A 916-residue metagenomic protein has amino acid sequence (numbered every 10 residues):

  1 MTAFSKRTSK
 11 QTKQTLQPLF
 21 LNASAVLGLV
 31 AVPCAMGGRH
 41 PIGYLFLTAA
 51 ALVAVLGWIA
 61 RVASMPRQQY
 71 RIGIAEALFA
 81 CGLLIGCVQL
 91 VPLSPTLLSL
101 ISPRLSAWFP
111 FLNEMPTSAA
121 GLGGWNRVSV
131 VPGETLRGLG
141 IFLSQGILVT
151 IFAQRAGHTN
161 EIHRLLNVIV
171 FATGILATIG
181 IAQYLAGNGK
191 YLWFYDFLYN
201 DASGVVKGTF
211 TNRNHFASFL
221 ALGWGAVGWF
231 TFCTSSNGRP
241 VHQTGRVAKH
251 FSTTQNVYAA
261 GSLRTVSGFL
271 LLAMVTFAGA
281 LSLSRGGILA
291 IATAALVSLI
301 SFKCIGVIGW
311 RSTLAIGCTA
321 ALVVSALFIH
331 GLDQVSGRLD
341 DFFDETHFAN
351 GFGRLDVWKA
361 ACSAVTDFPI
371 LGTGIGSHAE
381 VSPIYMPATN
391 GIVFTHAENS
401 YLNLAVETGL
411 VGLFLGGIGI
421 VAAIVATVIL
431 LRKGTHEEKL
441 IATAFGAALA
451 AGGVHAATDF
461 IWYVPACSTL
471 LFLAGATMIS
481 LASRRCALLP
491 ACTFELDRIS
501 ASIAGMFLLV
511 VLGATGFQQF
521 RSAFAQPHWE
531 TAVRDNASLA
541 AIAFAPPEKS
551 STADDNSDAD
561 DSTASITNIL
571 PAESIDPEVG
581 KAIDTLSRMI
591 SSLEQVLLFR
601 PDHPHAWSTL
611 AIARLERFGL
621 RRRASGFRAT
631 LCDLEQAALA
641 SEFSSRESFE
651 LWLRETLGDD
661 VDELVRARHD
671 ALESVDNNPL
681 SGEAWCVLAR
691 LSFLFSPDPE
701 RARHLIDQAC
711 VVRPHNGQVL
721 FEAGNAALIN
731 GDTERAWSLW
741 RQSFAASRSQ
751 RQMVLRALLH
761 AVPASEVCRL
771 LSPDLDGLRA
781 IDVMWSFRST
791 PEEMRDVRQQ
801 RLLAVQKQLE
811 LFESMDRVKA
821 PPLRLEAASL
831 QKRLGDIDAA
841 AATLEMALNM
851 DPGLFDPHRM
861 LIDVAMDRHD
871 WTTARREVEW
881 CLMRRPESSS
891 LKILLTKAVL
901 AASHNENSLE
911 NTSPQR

Functional and structural regions predicted by a protein language model:
T2-M36, L45-A60, L83-L93, M115-A119 (+9 more regions): Alpha-helical transmembrane segments of multi-pass inner-membrane proteins
H40-P41, L281-L289, F460, R713-G717 (+2 more regions): Transmembrane helices and adjacent periplasmic/lumenal helix-loop junctions of polyprenol-phosphate-dependent
Q89, N212, L355-F394, Y401-L404 (+1 more regions): TM-adjacent membrane-interface loops and short helices in multi-pass inner/ER membrane proteins
T96-V128, D196-F197, A364, G376 (+2 more regions): Extracytosolic (periplasmic/ER-lumenal) interhelical loops and adjacent juxtamembrane/interface segments of multi-pass
A107-E114, Y199-S203, F342-L355, H528-P546 (+1 more regions): Short extracytoplasmic/periplasmic juxtamembrane "stem" segments immediately C-terminal to an N-terminal membrane anchor
I329-D341, L496-P546: Hydrophobic alpha-helical transmembrane segments in integral membrane proteins
Y385, N390-I392, F520-L802, E813-R833 (+2 more regions): Soluble catalytic regions of membrane-associated enzymes that act on cell-envelope and secretory-pathway components
V767-M784, Q808-L811, V818, R875-R916: Terminal, low-structured helical/coil segments at or just beyond the last alpha-helical repeat
